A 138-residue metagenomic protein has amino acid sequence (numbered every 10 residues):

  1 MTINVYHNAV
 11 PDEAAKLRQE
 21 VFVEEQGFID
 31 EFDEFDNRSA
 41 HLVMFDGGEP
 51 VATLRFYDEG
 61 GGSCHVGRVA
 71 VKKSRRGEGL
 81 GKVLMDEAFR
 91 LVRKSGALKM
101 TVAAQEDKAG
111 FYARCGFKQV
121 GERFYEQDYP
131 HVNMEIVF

Functional and structural regions predicted by a protein language model:
M1-A14: A short beta-loop-alpha structural element at the N-terminal edge of CoA-dependent acyl/N-acetyltransferase catalytic
K16-I29: Helix-loop element at the rim of GNAT/NAT acetyltransferase active sites that forms part of the acceptor-substrate
R18, Y112, F117: Conserved active-site tyrosine of GNAT-family acetyltransferases
D30-L54: Conserved beta-hairpin
G62-K73, V132: Conserved acetyl-CoA binding element of GNAT-fold acetyltransferases
V71, G77-R90, R114: Conserved acetyl-CoA-binding loop-helix of GNAT-fold acetyltransferases
M85, V92-Q105: Conserved GNAT acetyl-CoA-binding A-motif
A103, K118-N133: Conserved catalytic-core motifs of GNAT/GCN5-like acyltransferases
